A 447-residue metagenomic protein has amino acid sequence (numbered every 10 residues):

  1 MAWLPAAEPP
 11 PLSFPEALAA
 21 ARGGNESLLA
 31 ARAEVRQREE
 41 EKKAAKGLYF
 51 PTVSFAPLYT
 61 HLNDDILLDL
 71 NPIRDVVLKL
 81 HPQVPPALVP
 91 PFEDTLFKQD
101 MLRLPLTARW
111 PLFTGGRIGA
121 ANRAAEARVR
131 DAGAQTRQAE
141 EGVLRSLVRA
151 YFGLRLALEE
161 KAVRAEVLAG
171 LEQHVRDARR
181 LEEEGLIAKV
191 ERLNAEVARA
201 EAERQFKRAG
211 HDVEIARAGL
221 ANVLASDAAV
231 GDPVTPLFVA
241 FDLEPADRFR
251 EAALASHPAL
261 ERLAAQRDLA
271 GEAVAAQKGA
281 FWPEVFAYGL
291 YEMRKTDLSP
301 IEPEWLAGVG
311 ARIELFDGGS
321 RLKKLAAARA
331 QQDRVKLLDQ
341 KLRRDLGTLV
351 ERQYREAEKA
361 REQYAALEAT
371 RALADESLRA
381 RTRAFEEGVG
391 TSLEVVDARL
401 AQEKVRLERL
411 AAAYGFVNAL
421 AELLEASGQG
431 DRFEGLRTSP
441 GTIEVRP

Functional and structural regions predicted by a protein language model:
P5-A7, H61-L67, P72, E408-P447: Acidic, low-complexity, intrinsically disordered peripheral segments
E8-L18: Regulatory alphaC helix of protein kinase catalytic domains
L12, E40, Q138-L254, Q353-E356 (+5 more regions): Periplasmic alpha-helical coiled-coil/stalk elements that build and connect Gram-negative outer-membrane
S13, T52-Q138, E261-L342, Q353 (+1 more regions): Small/polar-residue-enriched beta-strand and adjacent coil segments characteristic of outer-membrane beta-barrel
L18-R22, I73-P91, I187, S226-L290 (+2 more regions): Amphipathic alpha-helical coiled-coil scaffold segments and their short linker/junction regions
E182-L186, F385-V389, A426: A short glycine-centered flexible hinge/capping loop motif at secondary-structure junctions
A188, L346, Q353, G388-S392: Alpha-helical heptad-repeat coiled-coil segments that mediate oligomerization/polymerization in large
